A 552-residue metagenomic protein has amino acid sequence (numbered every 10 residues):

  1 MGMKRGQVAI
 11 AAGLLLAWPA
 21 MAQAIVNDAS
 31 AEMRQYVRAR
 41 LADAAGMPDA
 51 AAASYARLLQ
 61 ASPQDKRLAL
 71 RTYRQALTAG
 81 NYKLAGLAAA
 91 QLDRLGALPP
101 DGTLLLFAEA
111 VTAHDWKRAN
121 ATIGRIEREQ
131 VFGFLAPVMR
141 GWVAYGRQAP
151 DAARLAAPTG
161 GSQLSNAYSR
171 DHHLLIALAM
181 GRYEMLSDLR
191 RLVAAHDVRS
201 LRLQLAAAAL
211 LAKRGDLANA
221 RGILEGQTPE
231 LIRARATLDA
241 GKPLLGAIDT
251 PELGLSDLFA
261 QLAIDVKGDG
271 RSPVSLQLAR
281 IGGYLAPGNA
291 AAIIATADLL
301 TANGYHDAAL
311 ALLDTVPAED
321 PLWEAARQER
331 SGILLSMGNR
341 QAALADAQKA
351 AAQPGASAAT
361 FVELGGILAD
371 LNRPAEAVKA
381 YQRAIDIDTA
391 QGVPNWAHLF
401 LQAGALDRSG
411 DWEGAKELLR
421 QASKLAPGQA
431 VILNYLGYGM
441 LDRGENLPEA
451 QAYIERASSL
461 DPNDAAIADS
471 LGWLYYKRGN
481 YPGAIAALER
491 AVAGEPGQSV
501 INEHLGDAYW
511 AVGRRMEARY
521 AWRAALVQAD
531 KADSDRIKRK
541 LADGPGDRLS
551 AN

Functional and structural regions predicted by a protein language model:
A20-L87, A97-D101, A121, D239 (+2 more regions): N-terminal leader/linker segments that initiate helical-solenoid repeat arrays
N27-Q35, G46-M47, S62-A69, L84 (+16 more regions): Generic helix N-cap/helix-start motif at coil->alpha-helix transitions
R40, R74, A108, W142 (+10 more regions): Residue-level recognition of tetratricopeptide repeat
A44, T78, T112-A113, G146-R147 (+12 more regions): Register position in tetratricopeptide repeats
M47, N81, D115, Q148-A149 (+10 more regions): Residues in the short coil linking paired helices within alpha-helical repeat scaffolds
Y82-R94, W116-R128, P150-Q163, Y183-H196 (+10 more regions): Alpha-helical repeat scaffolds
L244-L258, S499, A511-N552: Terminal, low-structured helical/coil segments at or just beyond the last alpha-helical repeat
Y435-A493: Alpha-helical adaptor scaffolds
